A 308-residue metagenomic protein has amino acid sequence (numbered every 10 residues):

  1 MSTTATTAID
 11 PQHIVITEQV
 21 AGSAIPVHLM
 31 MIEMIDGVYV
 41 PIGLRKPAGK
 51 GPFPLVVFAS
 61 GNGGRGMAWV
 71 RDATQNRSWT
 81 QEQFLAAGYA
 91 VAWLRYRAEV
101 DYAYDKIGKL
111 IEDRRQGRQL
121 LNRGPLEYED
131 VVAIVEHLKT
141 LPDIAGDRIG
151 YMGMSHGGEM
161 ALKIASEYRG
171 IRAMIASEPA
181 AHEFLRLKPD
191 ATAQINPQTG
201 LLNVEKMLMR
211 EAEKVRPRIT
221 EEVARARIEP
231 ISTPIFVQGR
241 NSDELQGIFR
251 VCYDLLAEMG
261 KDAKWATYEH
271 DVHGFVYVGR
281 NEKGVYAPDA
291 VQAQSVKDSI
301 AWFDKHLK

Functional and structural regions predicted by a protein language model:
A8-K50: N-terminal cap/lid segment of alpha/beta-hydrolase-fold proteins
A24, R172-R227: Mobile cap/lid helix-loop segments that gate and shape the active-site cleft of serine hydrolases
G51, L110-Y151: Gly/Ser-rich "nucleophile elbow"/oxyanion-hole loop immediately N-terminal to the catalytic nucleophile in hydrolases
P52-G61: Short beta-strand element of the alpha/beta-hydrolase
G63-L126, V276-G284: Cap/lid segment of the alpha/beta-hydrolase catalytic domain
A133-A193: Primarily recognizes the serine-hydrolase "nucleophile elbow" in alpha/beta-hydrolase and SGNH/GDSL folds
I231, V237-G239: Short beta-strand/loop motif that positions the catalytic acidic residue of the alpha/beta-hydrolase fold
D262-K308: C-terminal catalytic histidine-bearing segment of alpha/beta-hydrolase fold enzymes
